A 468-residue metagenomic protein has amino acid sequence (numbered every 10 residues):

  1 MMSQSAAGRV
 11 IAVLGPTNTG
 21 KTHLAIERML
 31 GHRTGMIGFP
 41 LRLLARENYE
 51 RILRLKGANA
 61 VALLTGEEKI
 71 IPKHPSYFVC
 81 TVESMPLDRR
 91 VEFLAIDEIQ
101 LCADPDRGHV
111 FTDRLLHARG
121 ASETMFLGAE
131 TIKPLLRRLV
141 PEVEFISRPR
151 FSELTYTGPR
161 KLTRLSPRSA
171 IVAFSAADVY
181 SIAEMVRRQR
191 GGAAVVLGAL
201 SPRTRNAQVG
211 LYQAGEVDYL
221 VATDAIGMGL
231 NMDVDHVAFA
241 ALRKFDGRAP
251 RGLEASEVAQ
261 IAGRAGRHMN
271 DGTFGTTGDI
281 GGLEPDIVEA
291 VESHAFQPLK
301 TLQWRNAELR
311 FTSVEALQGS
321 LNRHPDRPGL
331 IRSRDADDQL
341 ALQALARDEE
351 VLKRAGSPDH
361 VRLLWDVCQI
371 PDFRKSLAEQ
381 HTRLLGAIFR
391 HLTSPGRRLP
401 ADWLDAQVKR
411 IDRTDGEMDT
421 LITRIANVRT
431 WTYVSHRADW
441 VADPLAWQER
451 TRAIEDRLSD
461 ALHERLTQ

Functional and structural regions predicted by a protein language model:
L24-M29, D106, V110-H117, F145-R187: Conserved interdomain hinge at the start of the Helicase C-terminal
R33-N48, T124-L127, K133, R164-Q189 (+2 more regions): Conserved strand-helix element at the start of the C-terminal RecA-like helicase core
G35, Q100-P159, G266: Post-DEXD/H (motif II) to motif III coupling segment of the RecA-like Helicase ATP-binding lobe
R46, I52-E92: Inter-Walker segment of RecA-like/P-loop motor cores
E50, A62-H74, S181, G192-T223: Conserved helicase ATPase core of P-loop NTP-dependent helicases/translocases
G120-P134, A214-Y219, I226, M232-F296: Conserved segment of the helicase C-terminal RecA-like domain
T155-V172, S256-A346: C-terminal helicase lobe
L352-Q468: Extended, charged helical/alpha-beta scaffold domains that provide interaction surfaces
